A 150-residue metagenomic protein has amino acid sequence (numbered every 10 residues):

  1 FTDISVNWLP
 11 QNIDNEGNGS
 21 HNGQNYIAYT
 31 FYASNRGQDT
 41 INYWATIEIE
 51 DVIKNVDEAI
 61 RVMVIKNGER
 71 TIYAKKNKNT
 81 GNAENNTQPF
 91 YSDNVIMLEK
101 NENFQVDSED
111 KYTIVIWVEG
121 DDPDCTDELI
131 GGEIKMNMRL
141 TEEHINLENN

Functional and structural regions predicted by a protein language model:
F1-P10: N-terminal leader/pro-regions and domain N-caps
T2, K66, V106-E109: Intrinsic-disorder/low-complexity regions
N12-I49, S92-N150: C-terminal, structured domain-capping segment
V52-N94: A surface/secretory-pathway sequence property marking extracellular, secreted, or lumenal proteins enriched
